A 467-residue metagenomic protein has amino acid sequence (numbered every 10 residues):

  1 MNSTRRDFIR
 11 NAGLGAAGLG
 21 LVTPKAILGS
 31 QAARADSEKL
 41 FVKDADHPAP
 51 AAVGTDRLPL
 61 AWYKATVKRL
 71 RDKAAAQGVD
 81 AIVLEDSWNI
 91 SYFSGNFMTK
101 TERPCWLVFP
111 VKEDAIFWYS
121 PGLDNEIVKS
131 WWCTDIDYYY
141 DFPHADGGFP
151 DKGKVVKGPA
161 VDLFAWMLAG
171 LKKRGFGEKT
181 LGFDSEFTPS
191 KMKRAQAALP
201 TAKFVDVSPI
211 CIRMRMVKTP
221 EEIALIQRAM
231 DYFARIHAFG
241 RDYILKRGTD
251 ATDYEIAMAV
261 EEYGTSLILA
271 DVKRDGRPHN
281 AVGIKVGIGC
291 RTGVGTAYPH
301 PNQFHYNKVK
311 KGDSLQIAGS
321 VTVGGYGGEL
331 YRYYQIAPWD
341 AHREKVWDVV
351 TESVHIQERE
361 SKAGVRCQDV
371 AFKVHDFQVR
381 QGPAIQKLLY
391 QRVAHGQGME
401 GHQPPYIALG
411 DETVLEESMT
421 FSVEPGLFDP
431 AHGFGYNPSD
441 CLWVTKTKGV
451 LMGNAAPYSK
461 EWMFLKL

Functional and structural regions predicted by a protein language model:
N2-L467: Active-site neighborhoods and metal-handling regions in enzymes and metal-associated proteins
